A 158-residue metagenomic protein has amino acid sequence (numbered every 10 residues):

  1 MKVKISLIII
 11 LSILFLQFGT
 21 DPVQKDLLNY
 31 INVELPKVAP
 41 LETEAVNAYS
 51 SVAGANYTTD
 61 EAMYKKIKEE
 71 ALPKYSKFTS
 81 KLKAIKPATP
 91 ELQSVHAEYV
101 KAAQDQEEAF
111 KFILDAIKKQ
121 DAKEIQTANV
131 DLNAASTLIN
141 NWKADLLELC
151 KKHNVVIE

Functional and structural regions predicted by a protein language model:
M1-K2: N-terminal hydrophobic targeting signals that begin at the initiator methionine
I5-L14: Sec-dependent N-terminal signal peptides
F18-K25: Sec-dependent signal peptide cleavage junction
D26-E98, A102, F110, I117 (+1 more regions): Alpha-helical segments in soluble extracytoplasmic regions
